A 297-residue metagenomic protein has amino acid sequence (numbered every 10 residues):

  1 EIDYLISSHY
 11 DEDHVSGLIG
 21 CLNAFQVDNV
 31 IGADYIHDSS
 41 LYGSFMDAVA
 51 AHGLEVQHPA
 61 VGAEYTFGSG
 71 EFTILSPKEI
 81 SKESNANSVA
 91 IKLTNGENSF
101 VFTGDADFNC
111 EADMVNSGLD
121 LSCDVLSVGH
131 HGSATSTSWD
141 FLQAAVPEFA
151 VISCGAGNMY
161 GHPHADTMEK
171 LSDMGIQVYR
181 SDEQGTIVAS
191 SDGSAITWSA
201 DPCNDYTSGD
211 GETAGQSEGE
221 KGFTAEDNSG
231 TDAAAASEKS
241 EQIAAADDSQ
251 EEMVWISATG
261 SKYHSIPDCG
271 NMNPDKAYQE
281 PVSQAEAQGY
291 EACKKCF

Functional and structural regions predicted by a protein language model:
E1-A245, K294: Non-globular, low-confidence helical/coil segments that flank catalytic cores
D210-F297: Mature, structured domains enriched in cysteine- and short glycine motifs
